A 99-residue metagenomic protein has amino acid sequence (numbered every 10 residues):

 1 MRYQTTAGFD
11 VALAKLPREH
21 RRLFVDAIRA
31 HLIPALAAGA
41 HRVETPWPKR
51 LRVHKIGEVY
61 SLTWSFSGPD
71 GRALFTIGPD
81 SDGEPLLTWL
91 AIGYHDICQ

Functional and structural regions predicted by a protein language model:
M1-A35: Arg/Lys-rich, positively charged N-terminal/basic patches that mediate binding to nucleic acids
Q4, L23, E44, R52-H54 (+1 more regions): Small/flexible residues
A12-K15, H31, A35, R50 (+3 more regions): Acidic/proline-rich low-complexity IDRs
K15, R22, T63-Q99: Enriched for short, Lys/Arg-rich terminal
I33-S65: A short, surface-exposed loop/turn module that caps and links secondary-structure elements
